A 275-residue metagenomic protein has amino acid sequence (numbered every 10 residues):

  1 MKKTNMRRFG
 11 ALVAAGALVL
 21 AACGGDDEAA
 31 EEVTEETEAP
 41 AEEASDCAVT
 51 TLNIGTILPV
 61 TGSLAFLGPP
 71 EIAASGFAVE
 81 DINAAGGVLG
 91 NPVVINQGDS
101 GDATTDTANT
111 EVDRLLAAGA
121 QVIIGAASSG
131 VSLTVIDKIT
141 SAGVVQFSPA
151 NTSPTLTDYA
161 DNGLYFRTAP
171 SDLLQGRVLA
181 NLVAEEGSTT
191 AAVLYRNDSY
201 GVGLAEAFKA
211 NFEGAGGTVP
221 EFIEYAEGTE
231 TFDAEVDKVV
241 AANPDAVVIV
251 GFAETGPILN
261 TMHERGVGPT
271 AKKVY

Functional and structural regions predicted by a protein language model:
K2-V13: Bacterial N-terminal signal peptides that target proteins for export
A17-A22: C-terminal motif of bacterial Sec signal peptides marking the signal peptidase cleavage site
C23-V33: Bacterial lipoprotein signal-peptidase II cleavage site
D27, F66-E71, G86-L156, T168 (+2 more regions): Beta-alpha junction/loop-to-helix N-cap segments that form part of ligand/metal-binding clefts
E43-G76, G98-D106, A127-S128, L194-V202: Extracytoplasmic "Venus flytrap"
T56, L115-A127, F147-P149, A192-Y195 (+3 more regions): Periplasmic-binding protein-like
A73-I95, E213-T218: Signal peptide-proximal N-terminal region of secreted/periplasmic/extracellular or secretory-lumen proteins
G101, D106-T110, P154-T155, G163-R265: Extracellular/periplasmic Venus flytrap/periplasmic-binding protein
